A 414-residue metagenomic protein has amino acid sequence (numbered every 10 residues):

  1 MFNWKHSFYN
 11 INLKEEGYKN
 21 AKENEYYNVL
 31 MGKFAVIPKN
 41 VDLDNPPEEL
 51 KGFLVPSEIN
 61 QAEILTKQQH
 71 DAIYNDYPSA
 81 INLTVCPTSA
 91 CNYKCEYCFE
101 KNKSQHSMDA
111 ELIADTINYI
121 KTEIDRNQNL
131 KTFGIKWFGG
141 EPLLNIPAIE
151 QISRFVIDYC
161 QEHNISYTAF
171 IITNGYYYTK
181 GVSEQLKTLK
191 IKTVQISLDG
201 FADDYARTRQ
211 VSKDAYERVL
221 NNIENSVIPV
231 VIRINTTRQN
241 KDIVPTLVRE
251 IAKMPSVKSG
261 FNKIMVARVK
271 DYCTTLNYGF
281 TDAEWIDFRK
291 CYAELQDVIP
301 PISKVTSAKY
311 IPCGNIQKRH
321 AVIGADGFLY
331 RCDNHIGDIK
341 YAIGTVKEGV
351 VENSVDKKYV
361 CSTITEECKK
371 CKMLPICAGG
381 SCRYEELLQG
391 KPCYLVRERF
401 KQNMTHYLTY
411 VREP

Functional and structural regions predicted by a protein language model:
M1-F2, K263, V269-D338, I376: A C-terminal junction/extension of Radical SAM enzymes
F2-V36, P46-T84, Q128: N-terminal [4Fe-4S]-dependent radical SAM core
P47-L65, P312-V351: A broadly conserved sequence feature marking short terminus-proximal activation segments in nucleic acid-centric
S57-A80, Q296-I302, I339-I364: Short, charged low-complexity linear segments at domain edges
Y77-L112: Canonical Radical SAM [4Fe-4S] cluster-binding loop centered on the CxxxCxxC motif and its immediate flanking residues
I117-F138, N145-A267: Radical SAM/AdoMet-radical enzyme domain recognition
I336-P414: Flexible mid-to-C-terminal extensions adjoining Fe-S/redox cofactors in radical SAM and related proteins
